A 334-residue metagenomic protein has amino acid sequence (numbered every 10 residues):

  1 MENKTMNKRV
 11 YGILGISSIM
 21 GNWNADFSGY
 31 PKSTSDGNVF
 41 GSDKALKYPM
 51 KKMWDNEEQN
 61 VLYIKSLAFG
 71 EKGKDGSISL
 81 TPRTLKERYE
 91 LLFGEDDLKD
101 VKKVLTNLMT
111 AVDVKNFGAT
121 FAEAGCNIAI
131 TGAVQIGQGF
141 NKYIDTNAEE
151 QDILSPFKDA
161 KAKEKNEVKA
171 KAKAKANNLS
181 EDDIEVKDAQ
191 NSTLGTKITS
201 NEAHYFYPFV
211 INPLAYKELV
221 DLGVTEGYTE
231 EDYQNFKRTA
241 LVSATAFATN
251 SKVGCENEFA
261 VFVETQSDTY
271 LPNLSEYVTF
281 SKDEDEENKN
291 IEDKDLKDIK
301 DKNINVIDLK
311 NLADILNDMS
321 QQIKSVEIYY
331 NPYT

Functional and structural regions predicted by a protein language model:
M1-F40, K44-T334: Basic polyanion-binding and macromolecular-assembly surfaces
